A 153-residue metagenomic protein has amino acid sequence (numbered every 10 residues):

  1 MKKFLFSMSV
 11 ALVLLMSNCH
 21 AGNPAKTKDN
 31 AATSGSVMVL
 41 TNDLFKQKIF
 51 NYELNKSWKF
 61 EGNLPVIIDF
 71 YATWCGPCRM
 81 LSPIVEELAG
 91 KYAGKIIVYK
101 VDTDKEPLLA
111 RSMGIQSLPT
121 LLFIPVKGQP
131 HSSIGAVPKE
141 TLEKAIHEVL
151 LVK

Functional and structural regions predicted by a protein language model:
M1-D43, K153: N-terminal targeting signals for export/organelle localization
M38, I97-Y99, P130-S133: Structural signal for short hydrophobic segments within the conserved structured cores of catalytic domains across
L40, L44, V66-D69, M80 (+2 more regions): Extracytoplasmic/secreted proteins, especially bacterial periplasmic and envelope-associated proteins
L40-L64: A short beta-strand-turn-helix
N63-V66, F70-W74, S117: Short pre-active-site segment immediately N-terminal to redox-active cysteine/selenocysteine motifs in thiol-based
F70, L81-A89, A93-L108, I115: Thiol-based oxidoreductase modules, predominantly thioredoxin-like and allied folds used for disulfide exchange
T73-M80, T120: C-type cytochrome heme c attachment motif
S117, L122-K153: Non-catalytic, surface beta->alpha helical segment in thiol-disulfide oxidoreductase systems
